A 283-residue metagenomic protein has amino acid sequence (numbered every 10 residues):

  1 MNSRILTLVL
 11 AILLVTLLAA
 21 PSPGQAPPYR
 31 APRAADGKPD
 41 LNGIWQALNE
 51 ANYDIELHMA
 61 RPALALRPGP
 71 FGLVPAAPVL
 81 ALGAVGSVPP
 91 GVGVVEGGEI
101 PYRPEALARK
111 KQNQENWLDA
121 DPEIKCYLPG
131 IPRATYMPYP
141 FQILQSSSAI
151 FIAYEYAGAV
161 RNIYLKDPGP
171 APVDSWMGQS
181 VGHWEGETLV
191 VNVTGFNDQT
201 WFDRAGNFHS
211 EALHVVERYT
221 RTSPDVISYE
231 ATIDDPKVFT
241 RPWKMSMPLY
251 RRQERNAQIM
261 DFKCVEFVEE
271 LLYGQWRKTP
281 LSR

Functional and structural regions predicted by a protein language model:
N2-L10, L14-R283: PEST-like low-complexity, intrinsically disordered acidic/proline/serine-rich tracts that flank trafficking/processing
